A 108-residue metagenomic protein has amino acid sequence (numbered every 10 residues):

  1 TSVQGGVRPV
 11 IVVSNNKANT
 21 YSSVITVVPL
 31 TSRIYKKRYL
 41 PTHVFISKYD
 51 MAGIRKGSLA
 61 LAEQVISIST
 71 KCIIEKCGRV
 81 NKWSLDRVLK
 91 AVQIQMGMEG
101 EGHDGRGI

Functional and structural regions predicted by a protein language model:
T1-Q4, R33, E101-I108: Proteins with a high burden of low-complexity, intrinsically disordered sequence enriched in S/T/G/P/A and R, requiring
S2-V7, V12-K48: Compact nucleic-acid interaction/catalytic patches
Y49-I108: C-terminal terminal-subdomain/extension
